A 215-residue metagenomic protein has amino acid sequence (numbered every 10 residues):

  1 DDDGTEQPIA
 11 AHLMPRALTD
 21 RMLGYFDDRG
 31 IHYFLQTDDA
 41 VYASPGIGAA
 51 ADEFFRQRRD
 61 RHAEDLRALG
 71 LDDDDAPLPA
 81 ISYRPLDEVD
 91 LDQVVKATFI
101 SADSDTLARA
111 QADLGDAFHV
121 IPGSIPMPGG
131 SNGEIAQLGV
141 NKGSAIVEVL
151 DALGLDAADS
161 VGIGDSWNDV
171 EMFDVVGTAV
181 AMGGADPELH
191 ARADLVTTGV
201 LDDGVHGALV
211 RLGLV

Functional and structural regions predicted by a protein language model:
D1-R61: Active-site phosphate-binding/coordination module
D3-Q7, L91-Q93, P128-G130, D174 (+1 more regions): Short glycine-enriched loop/turn motifs at secondary-structure junctions
F26, Q111-L114, L189: A generic structural signal for well-ordered alpha-helical segments
G30, A117-F118, V176, A193: A generic structural signal for alpha->beta connector loops
Q36-V161: Conserved acidic, metal-coordinating active-site core of Asp-based, Mg2+-dependent phosphoryl-transfer enzymes
N132-V215: Mg2+-dependent phosphoryl-transfer enzymes with acidic/Ser/Thr/Gly-rich catalytic loops
